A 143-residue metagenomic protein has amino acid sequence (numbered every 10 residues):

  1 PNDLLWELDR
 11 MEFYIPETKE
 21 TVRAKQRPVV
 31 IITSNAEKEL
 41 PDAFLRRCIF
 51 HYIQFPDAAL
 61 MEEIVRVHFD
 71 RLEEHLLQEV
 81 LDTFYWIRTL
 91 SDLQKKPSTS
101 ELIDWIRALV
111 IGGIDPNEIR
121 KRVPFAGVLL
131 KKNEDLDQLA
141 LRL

Functional and structural regions predicted by a protein language model:
P1-L143: C-terminal regulatory/interaction module of P-loop NTP-utilizing enzymes
